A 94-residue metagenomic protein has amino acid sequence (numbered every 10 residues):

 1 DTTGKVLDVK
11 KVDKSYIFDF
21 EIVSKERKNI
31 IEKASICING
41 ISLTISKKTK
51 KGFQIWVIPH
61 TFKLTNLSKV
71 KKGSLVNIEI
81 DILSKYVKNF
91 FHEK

Functional and structural regions predicted by a protein language model:
D1-K94: Conserved loop->alpha-helix
